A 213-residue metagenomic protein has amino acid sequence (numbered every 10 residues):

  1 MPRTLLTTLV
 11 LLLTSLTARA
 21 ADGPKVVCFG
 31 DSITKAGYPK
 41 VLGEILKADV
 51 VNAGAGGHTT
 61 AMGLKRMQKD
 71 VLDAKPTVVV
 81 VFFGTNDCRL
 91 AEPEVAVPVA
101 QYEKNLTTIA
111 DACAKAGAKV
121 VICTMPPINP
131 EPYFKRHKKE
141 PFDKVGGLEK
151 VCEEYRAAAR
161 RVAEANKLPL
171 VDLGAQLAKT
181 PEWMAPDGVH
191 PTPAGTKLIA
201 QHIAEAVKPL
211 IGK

Functional and structural regions predicted by a protein language model:
T4-T14: Sec-dependent N-terminal signal peptides
T7-T8, T34, T59-T60, T124: Ser/Thr-centric signal marking residues that sit in or immediately flank functional binding/regulatory motifs
L16-A20: Sec/Tat signal peptide C-region and signal peptidase I cleavage site
D22, V41-I45, M62-K213: Alpha-helical cap/lid subdomain in secreted, periplasmic, or secretory-pathway luminal O-acyl-processing enzymes
P24-P39, G56-T59, C88: Catalytic nucleophile-elbow at a beta strand-turn-alpha helix junction centered on a G-D-S/GDSL motif, marking
C28-F29, N52, I122, A185: A structural signal for the hydrophobic beta-strands that form the central parallel beta-sheet of Rossmann-like
A48-M62: A short beta-strand-loop structural module common to alpha/beta enzyme folds
